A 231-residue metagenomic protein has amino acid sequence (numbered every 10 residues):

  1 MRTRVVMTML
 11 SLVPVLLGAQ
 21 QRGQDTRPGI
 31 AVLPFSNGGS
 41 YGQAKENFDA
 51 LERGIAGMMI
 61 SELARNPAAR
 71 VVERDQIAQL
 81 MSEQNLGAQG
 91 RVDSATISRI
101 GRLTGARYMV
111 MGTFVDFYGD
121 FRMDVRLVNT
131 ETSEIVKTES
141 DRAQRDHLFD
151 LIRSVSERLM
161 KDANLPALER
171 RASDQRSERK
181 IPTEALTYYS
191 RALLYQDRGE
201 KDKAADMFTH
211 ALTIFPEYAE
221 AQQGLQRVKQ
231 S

Functional and structural regions predicted by a protein language model:
M1-R4: Positively charged n-region of N-terminal signal peptides that target proteins for export
V6-M7, A44, Q89, I100 (+6 more regions): Generic detector of short alpha-helix boundary/capping microenvironments and adjacent low-complexity segments
M7-V15: Bacterial N-terminal signal peptides
Q20-P28, D120, E131, I135-S231: C-terminal/domain-edge helix-coil "capping" segments
R22-N164: An acidic helix/loop motif centered on a single conserved Asp/Glu that marks catalytic or ligand-interacting sites
